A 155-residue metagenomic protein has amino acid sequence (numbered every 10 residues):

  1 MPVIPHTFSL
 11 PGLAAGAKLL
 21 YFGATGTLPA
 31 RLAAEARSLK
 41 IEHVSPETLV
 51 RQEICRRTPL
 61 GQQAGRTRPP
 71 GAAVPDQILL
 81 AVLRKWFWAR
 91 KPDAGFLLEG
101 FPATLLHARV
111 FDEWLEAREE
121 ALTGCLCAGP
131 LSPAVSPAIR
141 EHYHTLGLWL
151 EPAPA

Functional and structural regions predicted by a protein language model:
M1-A155: Glycine-rich phosphate-binding loop of ATP-dependent small-molecule kinases
